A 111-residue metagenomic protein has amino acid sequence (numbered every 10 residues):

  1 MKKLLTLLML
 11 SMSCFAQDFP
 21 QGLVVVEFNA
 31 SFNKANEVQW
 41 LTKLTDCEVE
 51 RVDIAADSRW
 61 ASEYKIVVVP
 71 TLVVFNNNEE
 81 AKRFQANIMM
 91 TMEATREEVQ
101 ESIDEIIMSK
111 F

Functional and structural regions predicted by a protein language model:
L4-S13: Sec-dependent N-terminal signal peptides
Q17-E50: Local sequence-structure signature of Cys/Sec-based thiol-disulfide redox active-site neighborhoods
V24-E27, T71-V73, R83: Soluble periplasmic/extracytoplasmic beta-strand elements of cell-envelope proteins
S31-K34, R59, E80, M89: Solvent-exposed loop/turn segments at secondary-structure junctions within structured extracellular/periplasmic domains
V52-D53, Y64, T91-T95: Extracytoplasmic/periplasmic, Sec-exported soluble proteins
I54-W60: N-terminal post-signal-peptidase region of extra-cytosolic proteins
Y64-F75: Structural micro-motif
V74-F111: Non-catalytic, surface beta->alpha helical segment in thiol-disulfide oxidoreductase systems
